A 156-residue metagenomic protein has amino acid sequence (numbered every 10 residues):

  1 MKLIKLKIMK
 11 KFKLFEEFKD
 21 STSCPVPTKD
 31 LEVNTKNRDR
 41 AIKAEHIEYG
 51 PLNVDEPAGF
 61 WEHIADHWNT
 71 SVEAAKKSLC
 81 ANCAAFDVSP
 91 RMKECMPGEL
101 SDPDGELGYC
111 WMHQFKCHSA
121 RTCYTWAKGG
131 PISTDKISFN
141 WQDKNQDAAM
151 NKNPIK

Functional and structural regions predicted by a protein language model:
K2-I4: Extreme N-terminal basic, low-complexity initiation segments that serve as generic localization/processing leaders
L6-D20: Proteolytic processing junctions in secreted/extracellular precursors, especially proprotein convertase/trypsin-like
E17-K156: Cysteine-centered metal-binding/redox modules
